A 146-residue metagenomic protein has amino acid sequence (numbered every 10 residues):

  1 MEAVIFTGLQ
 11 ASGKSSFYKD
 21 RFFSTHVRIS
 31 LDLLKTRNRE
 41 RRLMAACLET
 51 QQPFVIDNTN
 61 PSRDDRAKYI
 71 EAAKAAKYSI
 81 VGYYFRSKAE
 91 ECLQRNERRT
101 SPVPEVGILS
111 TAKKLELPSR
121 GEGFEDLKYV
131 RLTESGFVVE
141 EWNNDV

Functional and structural regions predicted by a protein language model:
M1-G8, S12, F23-S24, K88-V146: Conserved GTP-binding G-domain of TRAFAC-class P-loop NTPases and closely related GTPase folds
V4, P53, S79-V81: Short active-site oxyanion
T7, S12-K68: Conserved substrate/cofactor phosphate-moiety recognition/catalytic segment in nucleotide-dependent phosphotransferases
D20-R21, K68, A72-A76, K114 (+1 more regions): Alpha-helical structural signal in soluble globular domains
V27-S30, K77-S79, P104: Short hydrophobic/aromatic-enriched beta-strand-loop microsegments
A46-E49, A75-A76, G121: Conserved catalytic network of the ASCE P-loop NTPase/AAA+ motor domain
S62-R95: Mid-chain, well-packed structural core segment of small domains
